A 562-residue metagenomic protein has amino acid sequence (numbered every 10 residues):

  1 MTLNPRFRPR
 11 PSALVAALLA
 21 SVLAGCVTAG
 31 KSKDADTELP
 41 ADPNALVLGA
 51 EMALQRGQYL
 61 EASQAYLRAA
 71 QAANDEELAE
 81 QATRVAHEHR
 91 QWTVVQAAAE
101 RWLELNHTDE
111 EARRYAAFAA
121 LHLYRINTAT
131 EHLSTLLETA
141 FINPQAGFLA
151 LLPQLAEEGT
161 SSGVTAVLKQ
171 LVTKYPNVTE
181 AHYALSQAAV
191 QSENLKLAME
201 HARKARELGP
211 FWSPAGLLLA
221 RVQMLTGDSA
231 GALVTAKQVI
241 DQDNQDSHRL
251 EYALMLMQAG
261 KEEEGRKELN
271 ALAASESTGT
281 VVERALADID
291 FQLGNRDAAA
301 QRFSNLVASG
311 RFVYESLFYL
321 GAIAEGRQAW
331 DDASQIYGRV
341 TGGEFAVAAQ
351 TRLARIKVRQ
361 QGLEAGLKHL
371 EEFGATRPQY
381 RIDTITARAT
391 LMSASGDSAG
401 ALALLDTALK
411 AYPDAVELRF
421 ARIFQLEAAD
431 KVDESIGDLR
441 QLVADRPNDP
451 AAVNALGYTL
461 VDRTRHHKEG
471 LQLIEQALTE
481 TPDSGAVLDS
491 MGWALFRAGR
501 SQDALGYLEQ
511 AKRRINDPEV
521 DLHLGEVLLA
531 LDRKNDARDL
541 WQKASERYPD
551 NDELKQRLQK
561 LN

Functional and structural regions predicted by a protein language model:
T2-V15: Bacterial N-terminal signal peptides that target proteins for export
A17-L19: Domain-scale selection of a single, long terminal region that carries the protein's primary operational module
V22-G25: C-terminal motif of bacterial Sec signal peptides marking the signal peptidase cleavage site
T28, A35-Q55, S63-N562: Alpha-solenoid helical repeat scaffolds
